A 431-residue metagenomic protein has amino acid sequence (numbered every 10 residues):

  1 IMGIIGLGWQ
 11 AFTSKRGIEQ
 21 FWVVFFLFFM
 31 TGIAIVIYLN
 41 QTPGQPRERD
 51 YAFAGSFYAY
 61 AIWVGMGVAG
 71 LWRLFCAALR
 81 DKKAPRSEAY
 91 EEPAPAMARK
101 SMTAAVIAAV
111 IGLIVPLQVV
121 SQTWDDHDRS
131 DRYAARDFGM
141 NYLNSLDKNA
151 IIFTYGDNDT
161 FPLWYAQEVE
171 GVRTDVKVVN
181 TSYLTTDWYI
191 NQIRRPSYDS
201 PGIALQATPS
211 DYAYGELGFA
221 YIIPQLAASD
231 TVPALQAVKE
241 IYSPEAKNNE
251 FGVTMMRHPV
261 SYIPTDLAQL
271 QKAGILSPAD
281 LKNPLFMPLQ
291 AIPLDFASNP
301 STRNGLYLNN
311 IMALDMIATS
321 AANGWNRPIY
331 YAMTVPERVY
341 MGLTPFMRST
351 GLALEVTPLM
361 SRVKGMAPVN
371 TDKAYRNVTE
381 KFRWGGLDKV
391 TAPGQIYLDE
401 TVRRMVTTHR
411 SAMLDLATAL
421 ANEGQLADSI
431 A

Functional and structural regions predicted by a protein language model:
I1-F53, A59-N149, W164-A431: ER/secretory pathway lumenal C-terminal domains and tails of membrane proteins involved in glycoprotein biogenesis
